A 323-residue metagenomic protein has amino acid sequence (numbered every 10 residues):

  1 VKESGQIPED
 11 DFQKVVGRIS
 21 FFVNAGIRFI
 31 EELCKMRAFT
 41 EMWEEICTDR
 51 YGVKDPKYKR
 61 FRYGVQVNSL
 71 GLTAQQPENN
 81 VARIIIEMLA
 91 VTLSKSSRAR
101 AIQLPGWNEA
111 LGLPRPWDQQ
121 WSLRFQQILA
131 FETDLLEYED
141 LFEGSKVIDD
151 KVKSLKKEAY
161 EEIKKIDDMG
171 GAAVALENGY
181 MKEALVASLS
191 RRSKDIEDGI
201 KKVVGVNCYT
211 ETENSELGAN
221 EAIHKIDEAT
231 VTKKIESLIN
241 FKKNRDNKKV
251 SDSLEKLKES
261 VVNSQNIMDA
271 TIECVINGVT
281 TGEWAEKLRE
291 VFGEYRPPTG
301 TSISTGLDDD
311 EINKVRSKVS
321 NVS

Functional and structural regions predicted by a protein language model:
V1-E3, E32-C47, P77-I85: Active-site cavity-forming subdomains of large catalytic enzyme subunits
V1-I30, C47-A74, L89-L111, I128-D149 (+2 more regions): Core alpha/beta catalytic barrel or barrel-like domain that forms the active/cofactor pocket in diverse metabolic
I30-L33, G282: Loop/helix-junction capping segments adjacent to catalytic residues or to phosphate/diphosphate-binding pockets
M36, G64, V81-T92, A99-W107 (+3 more regions): Long, contiguous hydrophobic alpha-helical segments, chiefly transmembrane helices and signal peptides
A38-I46, E87, Q120, R124 (+2 more regions): Alpha-helical scaffolding segments of alpha/beta enzyme cores, especially the outer helices of TIM-barrel or partial
L70-M88, W117, W121: Thiamine diphosphate
R115-P116, S122-Q127, F131-V315: Flexible, glycine-rich loop/tail regions that form catalytic "lids" or insertion modules at the edges of active sites
R316-S323: Short, intrinsically disordered, charge-balanced linker/junction segments flanking boundaries in proteins
